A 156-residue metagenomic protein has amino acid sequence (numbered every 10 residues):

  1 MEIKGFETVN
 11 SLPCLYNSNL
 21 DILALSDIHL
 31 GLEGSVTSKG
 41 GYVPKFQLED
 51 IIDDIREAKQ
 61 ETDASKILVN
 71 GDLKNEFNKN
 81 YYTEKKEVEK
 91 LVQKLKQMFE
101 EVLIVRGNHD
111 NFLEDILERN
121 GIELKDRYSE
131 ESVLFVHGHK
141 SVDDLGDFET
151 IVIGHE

Functional and structural regions predicted by a protein language model:
M1-K86: N-terminal active-site segment of His-dependent metallophosphoesterases
A24-S26, I67-D72, V102-N108, F135-H137 (+1 more regions): Active-site neighborhood of phospho(di)ester-bond hydrolases with catalytic His/Asp-centered motifs
S26, S38, P44-K45, V105 (+1 more regions): Conserved beta-strand-loop surface patch within small alpha/beta domains used for substrate/adaptor or ligand engagement
H29-G31, N75-F77, N108-D115, S141-D143: Active-site environment of divalent metal-dependent phosphoester hydrolases
V36, L73-L91, N111-D126: Metal-dependent catalytic neighborhoods of phosphoester/phosphodiester hydrolases
E61-D63, M98, L145-D147: Glycine-rich phosphate-binding loop signature in dinucleotide/nucleotide-binding domains
K86, L91-V102: Short acidic, glycine/proline-enriched helix-loop-strand junctions
F112-E156: A contiguous pocket-lining binding segment that forms or flanks enzyme active sites
